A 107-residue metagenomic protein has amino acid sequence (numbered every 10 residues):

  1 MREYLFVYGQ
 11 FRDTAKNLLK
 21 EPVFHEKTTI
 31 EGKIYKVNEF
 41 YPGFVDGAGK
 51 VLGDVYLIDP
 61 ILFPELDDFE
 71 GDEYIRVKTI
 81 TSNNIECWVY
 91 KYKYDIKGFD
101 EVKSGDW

Functional and structural regions predicted by a protein language model:
M1-W107: Glycine-aromatic micro-motifs
